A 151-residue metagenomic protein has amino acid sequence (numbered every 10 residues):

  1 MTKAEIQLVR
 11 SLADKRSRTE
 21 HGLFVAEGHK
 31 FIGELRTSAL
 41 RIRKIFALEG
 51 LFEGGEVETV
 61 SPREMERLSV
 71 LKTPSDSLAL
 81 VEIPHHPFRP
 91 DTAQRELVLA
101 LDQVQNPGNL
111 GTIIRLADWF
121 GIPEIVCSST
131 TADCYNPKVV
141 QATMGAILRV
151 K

Functional and structural regions predicted by a protein language model:
M1-E49, T131-A132: Boundary-proximal intrinsically disordered activation/regulatory segments immediately upstream of a helical core
E20-L23, R41-K44, G55-E56, P123-I125 (+1 more regions): Short active-site oxyanion
V25, F46, L78-L80, L99-A100 (+1 more regions): Structural motif
G28, A79, V140: A residue-level signal for conserved active-site and pocket-lining positions in enzyme catalytic cores
T37, P90-K151: RNA substrate-binding interface of SAM-dependent RNA methyltransferases
G50-V57, R89-D91: Short loop/helix-cap segments at secondary-structure boundaries that form the rim of catalytic
G54-M65, E96: Active-site regions of enzymes building and remodeling cell-envelope glycoconjugates
R67-N106: Hydrophobic alpha-helical segments and helix pairs
